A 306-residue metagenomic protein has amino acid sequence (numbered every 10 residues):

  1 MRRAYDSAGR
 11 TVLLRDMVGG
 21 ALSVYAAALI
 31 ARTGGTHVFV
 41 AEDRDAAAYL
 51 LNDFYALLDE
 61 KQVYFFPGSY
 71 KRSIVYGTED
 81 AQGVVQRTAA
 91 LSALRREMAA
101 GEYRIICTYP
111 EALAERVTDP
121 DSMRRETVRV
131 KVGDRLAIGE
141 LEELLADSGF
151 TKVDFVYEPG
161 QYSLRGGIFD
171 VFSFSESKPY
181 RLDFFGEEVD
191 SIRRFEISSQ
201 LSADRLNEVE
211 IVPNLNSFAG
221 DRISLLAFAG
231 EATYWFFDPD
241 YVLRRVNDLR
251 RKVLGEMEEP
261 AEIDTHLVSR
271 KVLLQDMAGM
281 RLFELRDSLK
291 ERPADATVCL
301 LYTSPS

Functional and structural regions predicted by a protein language model:
M1-S304: ASCE RecA-like P-loop NTPase motor cores that couple ATP hydrolysis to mechanical translocation on nucleic acids
